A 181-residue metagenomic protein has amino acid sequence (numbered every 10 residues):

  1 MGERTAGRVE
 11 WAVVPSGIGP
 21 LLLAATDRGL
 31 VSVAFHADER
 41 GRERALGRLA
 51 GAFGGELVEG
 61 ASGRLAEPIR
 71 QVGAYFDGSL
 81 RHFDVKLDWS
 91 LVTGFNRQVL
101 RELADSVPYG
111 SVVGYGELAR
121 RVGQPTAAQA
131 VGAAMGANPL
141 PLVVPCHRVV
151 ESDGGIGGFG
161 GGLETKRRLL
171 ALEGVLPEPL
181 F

Functional and structural regions predicted by a protein language model:
M1-P125, L172-F181: Basic nucleic-acid-binding alpha-helical/helix-turn surface characteristic of O6-alkylguanine DNA
I69, P139, L163: Short amphipathic alpha-helical/adjacent loop interface patches that line ligand and macromolecule-binding sites
V131-N138: Regulatory, non-catalytic segments
V143: Major-groove DNA-recognition helix of helix-turn-helix-type DNA-binding domains
R148-V150: Short, basic, alpha-helical segments at the C-terminal edge of helix-turn-helix-like DNA-binding modules
S152-F181: …primarily DNA-binding HTH/wHTH and HhH modules…
